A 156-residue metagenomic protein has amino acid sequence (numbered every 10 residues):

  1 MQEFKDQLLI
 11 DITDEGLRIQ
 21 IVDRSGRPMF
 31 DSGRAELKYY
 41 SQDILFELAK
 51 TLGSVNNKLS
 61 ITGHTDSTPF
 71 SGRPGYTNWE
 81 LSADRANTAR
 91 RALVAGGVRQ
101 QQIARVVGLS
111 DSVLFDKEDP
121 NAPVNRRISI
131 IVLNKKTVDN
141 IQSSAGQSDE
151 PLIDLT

Functional and structural regions predicted by a protein language model:
M1-Q20, D139-T156: Extracytoplasmic juxtamembrane/flexible linker immediately downstream of a transmembrane helix or signal peptide
F4, V55-N56: Residues at helix C-cap/C′ positions in short coil/turn segments immediately following an alpha-helix
D6-L8, L17, L59, Q101-A104: Residue-level recognition of the N-termini of beta-strands and the immediately preceding loop/turn
V22, M29-I44, T51, K58 (+2 more regions): Periplasmic OmpA-like peptidoglycan-binding domain that tethers envelope proteins to the cell wall
